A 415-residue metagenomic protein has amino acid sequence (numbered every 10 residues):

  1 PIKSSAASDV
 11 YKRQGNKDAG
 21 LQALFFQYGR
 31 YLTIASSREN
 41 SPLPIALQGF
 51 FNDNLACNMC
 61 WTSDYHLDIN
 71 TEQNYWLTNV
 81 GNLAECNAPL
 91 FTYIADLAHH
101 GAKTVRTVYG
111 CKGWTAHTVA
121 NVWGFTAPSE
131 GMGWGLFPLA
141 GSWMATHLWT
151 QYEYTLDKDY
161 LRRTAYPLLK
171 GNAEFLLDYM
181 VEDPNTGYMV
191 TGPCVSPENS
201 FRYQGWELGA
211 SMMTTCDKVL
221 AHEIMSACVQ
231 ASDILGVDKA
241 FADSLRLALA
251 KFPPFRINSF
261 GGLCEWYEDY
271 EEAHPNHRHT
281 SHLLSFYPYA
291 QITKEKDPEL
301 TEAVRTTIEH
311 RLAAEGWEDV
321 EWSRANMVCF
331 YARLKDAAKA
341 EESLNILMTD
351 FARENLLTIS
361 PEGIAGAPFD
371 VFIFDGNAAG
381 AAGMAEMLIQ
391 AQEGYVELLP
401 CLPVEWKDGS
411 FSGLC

Functional and structural regions predicted by a protein language model:
P1-A7, Y11: Single conserved hydrophobic/aromatic residue that forms the stacking wall/gate of nucleotide- or nucleobase-binding
D9-A23, E39-T62, L77-N82, Y93-G101 (+4 more regions): Primarily short, surface-exposed interaction patches in extracytoplasmic proteins
D9-R13, N121-G131: Short glycine/proline-rich turn/loop motifs
K12-R38, P42-Q48, A88, G236-R246 (+2 more regions): Gly/Pro-rich turn-and-neighbor structural signature
Y31-L43, C57-W61, C86, H99-T104 (+5 more regions): Secretory-pathway/luminal and periplasmic proteins that interact with or process carbohydrate-rich
L67-E72, W76-C111, A120-W123, G133-K158 (+2 more regions): Active-site core of glycosidic bond-cleaving carbohydrate-active enzymes
G171-A231: Acidic/histidine-rich catalytic neighborhood
E397-C415: Surface beta-strand/loop "capping" patches
